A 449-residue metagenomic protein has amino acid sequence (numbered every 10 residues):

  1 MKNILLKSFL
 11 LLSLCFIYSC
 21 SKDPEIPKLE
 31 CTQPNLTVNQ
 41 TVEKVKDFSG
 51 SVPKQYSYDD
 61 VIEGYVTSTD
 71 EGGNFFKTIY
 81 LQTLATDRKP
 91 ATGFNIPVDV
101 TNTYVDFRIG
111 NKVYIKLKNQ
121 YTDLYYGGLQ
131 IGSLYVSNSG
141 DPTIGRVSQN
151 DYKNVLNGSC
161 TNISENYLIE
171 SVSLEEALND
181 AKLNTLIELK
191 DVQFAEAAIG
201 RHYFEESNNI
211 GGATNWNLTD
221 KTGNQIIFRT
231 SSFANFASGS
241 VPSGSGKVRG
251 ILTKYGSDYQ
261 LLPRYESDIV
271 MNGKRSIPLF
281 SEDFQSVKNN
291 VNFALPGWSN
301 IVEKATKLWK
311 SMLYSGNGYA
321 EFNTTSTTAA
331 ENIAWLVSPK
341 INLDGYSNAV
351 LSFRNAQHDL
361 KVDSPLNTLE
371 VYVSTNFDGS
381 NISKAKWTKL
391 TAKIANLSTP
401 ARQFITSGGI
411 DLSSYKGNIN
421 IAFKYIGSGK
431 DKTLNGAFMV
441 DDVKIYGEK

Functional and structural regions predicted by a protein language model:
F16-S19: C-terminal motif of bacterial Sec signal peptides marking the signal peptidase cleavage site
S21-F76, Y80-P278: OB-fold nucleic-acid-binding modules
E71-N74, E196-G200, D344-S347, A356-L366 (+2 more regions): Extended, low-complexity, turn-rich repeat/linker tracts enriched in Gly/Pro/Ser/Thr and Asp/Glu that occur
L117, F284, S338, L343-D359 (+3 more regions): Extracellular beta-strand-rich recognition modules
D283-T325: Extracellular glycan-recognition surfaces and repeat-rich motifs
E321-A334, N396-Q403: Extracellular beta-rich ligand/substrate-recognition surface
A329-Y346, V350, I405-G409, M439-V440: Short beta-strands within extracellular/lumenal beta-sheet-rich domains
I394-K449: Terminal, low-complexity interaction segments
